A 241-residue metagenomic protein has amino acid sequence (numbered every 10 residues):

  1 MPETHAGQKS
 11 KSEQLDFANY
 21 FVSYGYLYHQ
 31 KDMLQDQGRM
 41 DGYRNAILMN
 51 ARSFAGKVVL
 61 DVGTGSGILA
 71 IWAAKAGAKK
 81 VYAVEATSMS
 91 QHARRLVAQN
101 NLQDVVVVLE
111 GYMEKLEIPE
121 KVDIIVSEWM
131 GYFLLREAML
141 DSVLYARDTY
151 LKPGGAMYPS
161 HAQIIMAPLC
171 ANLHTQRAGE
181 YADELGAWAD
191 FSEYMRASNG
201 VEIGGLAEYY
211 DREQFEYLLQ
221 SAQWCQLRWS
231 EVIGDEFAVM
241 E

Functional and structural regions predicted by a protein language model:
M1-V62, S66-E241: Class I SAM-binding transferase module
